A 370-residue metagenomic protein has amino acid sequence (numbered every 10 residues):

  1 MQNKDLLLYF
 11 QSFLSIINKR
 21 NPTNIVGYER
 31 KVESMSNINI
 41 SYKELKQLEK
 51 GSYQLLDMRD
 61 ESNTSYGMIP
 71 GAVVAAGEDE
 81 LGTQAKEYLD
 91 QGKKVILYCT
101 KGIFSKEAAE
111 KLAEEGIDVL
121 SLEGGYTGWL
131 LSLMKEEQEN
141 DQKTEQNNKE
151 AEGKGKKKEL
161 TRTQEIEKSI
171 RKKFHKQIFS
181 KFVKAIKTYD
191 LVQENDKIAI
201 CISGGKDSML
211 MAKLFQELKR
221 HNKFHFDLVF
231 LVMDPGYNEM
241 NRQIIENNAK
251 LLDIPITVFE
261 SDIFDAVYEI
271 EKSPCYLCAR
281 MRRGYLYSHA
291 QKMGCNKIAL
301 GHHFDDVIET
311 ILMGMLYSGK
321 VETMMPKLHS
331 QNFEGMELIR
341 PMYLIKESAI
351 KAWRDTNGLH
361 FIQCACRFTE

Functional and structural regions predicted by a protein language model:
L7-Y9, S15-I16, T23-G27, K31 (+1 more regions): Short, positively charged and aromatic/hydrophobic N-terminal segments
M35-Q54, D60-K94, T100-E159: Rhodanese-like catalytic fold shared by cysteine-dependent sulfurtransferases and DSP/PTP-type phosphatases
V74, S121, F230, V258-E260 (+1 more regions): A structural preference for short, hydrophobic beta-strand core positions in alpha/beta folds
K143, N147-L312, Y317-K320, S348-A349 (+1 more regions): ATP-dependent adenylation/nucleotidyltransferase module used to activate substrates
P326-I362: Metal-dependent de-N-acetylase/amidase catalytic core
I362-F368: Short acidic/histidine-rich active-site segments
